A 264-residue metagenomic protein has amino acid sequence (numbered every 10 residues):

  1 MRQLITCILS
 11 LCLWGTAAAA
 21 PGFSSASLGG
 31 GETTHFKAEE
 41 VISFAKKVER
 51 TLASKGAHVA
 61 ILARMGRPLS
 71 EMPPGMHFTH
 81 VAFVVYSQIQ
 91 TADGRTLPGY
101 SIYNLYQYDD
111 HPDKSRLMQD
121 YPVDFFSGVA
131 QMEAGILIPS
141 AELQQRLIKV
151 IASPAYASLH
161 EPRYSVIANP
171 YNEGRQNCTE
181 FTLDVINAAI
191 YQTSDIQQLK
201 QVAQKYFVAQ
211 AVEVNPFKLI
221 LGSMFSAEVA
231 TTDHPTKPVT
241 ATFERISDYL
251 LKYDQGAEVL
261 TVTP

Functional and structural regions predicted by a protein language model:
M1-L4: Positively charged n-region of N-terminal signal peptides that target proteins for export
T6-T16: Bacterial N-terminal signal peptides
A19-P21, A157-P264: Activation targets extended, charge/polar-rich intrinsically disordered C-terminal tails
A20-A92, L251-P264: N-terminal accessory segments that precede or flank the first globular/catalytic domain
F36-T51, I136-P154: An acidic intrinsically disordered interaction segment
A60-P139, A168: Glycine-rich catalytic cores of cysteine/serine-nucleophile enzymes that process amide/ester linkages in cell-envelope
P122-F126, A130-Q131, P139-L183: Glycine- and acidic-residue-rich phosphate-binding/metal-coordinating active-site segment common to enzymes that handle
